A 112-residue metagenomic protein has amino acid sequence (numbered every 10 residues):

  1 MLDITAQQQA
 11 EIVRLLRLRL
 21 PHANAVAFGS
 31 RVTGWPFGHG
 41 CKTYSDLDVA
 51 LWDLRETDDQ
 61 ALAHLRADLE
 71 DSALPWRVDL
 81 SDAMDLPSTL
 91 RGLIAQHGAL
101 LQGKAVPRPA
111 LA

Functional and structural regions predicted by a protein language model:
M1-A27, V32-Y44, W52-A112: Catalytic core of pol beta-like nucleotidyltransferases
